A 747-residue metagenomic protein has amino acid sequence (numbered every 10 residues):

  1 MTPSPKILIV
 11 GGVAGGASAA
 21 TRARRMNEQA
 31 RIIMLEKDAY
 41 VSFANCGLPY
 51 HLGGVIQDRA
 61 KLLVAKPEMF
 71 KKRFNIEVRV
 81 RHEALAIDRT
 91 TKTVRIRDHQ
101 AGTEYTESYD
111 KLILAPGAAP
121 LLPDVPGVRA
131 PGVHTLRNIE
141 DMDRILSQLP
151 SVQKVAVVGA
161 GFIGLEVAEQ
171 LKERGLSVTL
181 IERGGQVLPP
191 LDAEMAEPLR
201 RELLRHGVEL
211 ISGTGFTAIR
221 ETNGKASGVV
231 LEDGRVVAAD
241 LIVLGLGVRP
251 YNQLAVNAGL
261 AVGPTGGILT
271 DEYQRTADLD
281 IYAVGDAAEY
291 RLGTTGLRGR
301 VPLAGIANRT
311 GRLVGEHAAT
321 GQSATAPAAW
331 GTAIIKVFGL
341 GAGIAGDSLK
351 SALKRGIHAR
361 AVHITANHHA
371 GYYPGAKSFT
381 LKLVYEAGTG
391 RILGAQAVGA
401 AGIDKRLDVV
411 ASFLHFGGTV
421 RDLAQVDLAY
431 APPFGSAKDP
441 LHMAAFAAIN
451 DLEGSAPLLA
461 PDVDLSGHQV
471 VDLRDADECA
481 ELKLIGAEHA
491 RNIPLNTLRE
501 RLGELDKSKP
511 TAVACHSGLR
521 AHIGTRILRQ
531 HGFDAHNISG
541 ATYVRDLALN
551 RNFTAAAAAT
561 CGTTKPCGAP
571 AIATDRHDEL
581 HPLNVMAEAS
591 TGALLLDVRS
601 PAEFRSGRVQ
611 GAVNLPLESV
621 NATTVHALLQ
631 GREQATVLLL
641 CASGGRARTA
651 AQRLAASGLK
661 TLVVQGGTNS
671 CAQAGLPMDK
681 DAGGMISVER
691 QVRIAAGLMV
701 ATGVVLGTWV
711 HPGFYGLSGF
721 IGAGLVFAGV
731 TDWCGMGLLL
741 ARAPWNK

Functional and structural regions predicted by a protein language model:
T2-P5, A287-A400, P432-S436, P440-H468 (+2 more regions): Mid-to-C-terminal Rossmann-like scaffold of FAD/NAD(P)H-dependent oxidoreductases
T2-V78, E83, A168-L191, A329-T332 (+3 more regions): Beta1-alpha1 glycine-rich phosphate/pyrophosphate-binding loop at the start of Rossmann-like nucleotide-binding domains
G11-A14, R137-N138, V158-I163, H516-S517 (+1 more regions): Glycine-rich Rossmann-fold phosphate-binding loop(s) that bind the pyrophosphate of adenine dinucleotide cofactors
Q29, R73, R79-Q100, E107 (+2 more regions): A Rossmann-like FAD-binding core segment of flavoenzymes
L63, D143, K154-A156, F162-R220 (+4 more regions): Rossmann-like dinucleotide-binding cores of NAD(P)H-dependent redox enzymes
L114-R174, E209, T270-E272, R491-R501 (+2 more regions): Glycine-rich dinucleotide-binding loop and its adjacent helix/turn
R129-P150, K225, V230, R235-E316 (+3 more regions): FAD-site-proximal beta/loop scaffold in flavoenzymes
R421-P432, S436-Q469, D475-A512, H516-L594 (+2 more regions): Rhodanese-like catalytic fold shared by cysteine-dependent sulfurtransferases and DSP/PTP-type phosphatases
